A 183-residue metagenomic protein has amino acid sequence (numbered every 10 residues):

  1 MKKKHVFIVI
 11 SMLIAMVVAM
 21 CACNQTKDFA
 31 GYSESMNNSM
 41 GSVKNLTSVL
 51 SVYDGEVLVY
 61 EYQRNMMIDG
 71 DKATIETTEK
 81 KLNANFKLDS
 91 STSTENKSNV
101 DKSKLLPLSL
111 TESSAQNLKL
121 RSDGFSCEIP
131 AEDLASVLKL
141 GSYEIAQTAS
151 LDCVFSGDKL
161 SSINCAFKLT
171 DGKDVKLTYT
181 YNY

Functional and structural regions predicted by a protein language model:
K2-K4, M12-Y60: N-terminal leader/targeting segments and the immediate start of mature chains
I8: Function-determining sites in protein domains
E34, S113-L120, D152-V154, Y181: Short amphipathic beta-strand and strand-loop transition segments with alternating hydrophobic
N37-N45, V57, I68-D71, L120 (+1 more regions): Edge/loop elements at the starts and ends of beta-strands within beta-rich repeat scaffolds
T47-G55, E76-K81, G124-S136, N164-K168: Generic short beta-strand segments
G55-E112: An acidic-aromatic
L105-S126, E132: Long, charged/polar, surface-exposed segments that mediate recognition or autoinhibition
D123, A131-Y183: Gly/Pro-enriched, hydrophobic low-complexity segments that function as extracytoplasmic propeptides/linkers
